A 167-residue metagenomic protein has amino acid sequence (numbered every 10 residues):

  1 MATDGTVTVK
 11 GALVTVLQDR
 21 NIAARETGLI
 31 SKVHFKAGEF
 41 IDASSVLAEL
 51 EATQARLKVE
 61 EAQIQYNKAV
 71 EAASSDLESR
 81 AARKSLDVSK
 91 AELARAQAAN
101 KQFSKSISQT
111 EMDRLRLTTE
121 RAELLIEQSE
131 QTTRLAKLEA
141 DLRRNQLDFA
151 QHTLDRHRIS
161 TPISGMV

Functional and structural regions predicted by a protein language model:
M1, K36-M112, E127-A150: Long, charged alpha-helical "stalk" segments
A2-T6: Hydrophobic alpha-helix/coiled-coil detector that fires on Leu/Ile/Phe-packed helical surfaces
V9-G11, T15-A37, D42-L47, T161-V167: Short, solvent-exposed beta-edge and connector elements
L17-R20, L124-Q131, H152: A glycine-/polar-enriched beta->alpha junction
L29, E120, L138-D141: General helical structural elements
L115-E123: Short amphipathic alpha-helical coiled-coil/interface segments
L154-H157: Long, amphipathic, non-transmembrane alpha-helical coiled-coil-like segments that mediate oligomerization/assembly
